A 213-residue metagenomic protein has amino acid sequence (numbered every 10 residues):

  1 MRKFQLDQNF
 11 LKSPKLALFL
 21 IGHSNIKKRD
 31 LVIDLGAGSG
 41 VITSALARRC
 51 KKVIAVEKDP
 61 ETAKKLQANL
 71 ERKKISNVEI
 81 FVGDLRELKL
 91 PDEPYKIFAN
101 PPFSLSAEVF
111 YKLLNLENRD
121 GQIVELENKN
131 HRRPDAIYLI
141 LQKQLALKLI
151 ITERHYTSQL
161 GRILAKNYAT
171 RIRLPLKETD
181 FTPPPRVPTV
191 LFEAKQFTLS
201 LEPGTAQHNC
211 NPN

Functional and structural regions predicted by a protein language model:
M1-T205: Catalytic cores of RNA-modifying enzymes
N213: Catalytic-core segments of class I nucleotidyltransferases/pyrophosphorylases that form NMP-activated intermediates
